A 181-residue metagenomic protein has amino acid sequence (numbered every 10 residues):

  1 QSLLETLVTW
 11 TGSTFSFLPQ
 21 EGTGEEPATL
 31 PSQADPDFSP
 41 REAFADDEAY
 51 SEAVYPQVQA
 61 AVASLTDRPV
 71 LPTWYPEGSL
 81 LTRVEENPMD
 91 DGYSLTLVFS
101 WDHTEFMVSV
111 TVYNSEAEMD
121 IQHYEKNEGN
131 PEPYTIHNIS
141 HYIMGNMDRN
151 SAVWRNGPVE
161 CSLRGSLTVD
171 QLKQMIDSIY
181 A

Functional and structural regions predicted by a protein language model:
Q1-E25: Membrane-interface helical sensory segment of bacterial ECF anti-sigma factor regulators
T6, W10, A61-S64, M175-S178: Residues that form generic nucleotide/phosphate-binding pockets
F17-E42: Short extracytoplasmic
A34-M147, S151: Short, solvent-exposed recognition patches
G157-A181: Surface-exposed amphipathic alpha-helical segments
